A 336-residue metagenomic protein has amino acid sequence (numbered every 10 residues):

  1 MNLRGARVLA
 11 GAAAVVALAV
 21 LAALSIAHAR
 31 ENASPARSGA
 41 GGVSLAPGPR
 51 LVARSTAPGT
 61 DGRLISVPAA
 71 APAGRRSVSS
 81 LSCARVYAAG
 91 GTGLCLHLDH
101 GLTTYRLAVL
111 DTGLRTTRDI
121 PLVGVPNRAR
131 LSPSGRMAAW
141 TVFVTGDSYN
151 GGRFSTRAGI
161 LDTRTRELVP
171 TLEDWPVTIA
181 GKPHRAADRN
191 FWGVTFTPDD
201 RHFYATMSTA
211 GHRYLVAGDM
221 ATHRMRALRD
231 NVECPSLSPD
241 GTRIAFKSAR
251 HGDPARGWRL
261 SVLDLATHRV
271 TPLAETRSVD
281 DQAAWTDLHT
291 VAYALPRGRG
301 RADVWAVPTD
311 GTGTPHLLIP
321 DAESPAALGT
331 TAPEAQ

Functional and structural regions predicted by a protein language model:
N2-Q336: Sequence signature of WD/YWTD-type beta-propeller architectures
